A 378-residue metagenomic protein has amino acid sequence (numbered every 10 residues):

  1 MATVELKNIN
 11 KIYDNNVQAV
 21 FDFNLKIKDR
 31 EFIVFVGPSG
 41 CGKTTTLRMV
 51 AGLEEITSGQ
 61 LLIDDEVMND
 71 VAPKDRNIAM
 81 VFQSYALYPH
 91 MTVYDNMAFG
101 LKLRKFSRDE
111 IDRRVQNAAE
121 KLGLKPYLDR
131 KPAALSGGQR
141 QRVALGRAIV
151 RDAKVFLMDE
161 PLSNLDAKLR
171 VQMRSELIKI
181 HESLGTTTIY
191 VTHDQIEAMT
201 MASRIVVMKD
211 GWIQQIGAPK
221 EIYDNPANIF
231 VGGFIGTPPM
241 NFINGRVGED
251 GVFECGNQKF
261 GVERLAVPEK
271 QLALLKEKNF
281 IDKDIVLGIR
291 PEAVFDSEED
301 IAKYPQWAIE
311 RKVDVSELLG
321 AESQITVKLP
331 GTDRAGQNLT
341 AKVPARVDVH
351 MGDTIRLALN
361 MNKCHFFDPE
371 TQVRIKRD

Functional and structural regions predicted by a protein language model:
V36-P38: The feature captures the beta-strand-to-loop junction immediately N-terminal to the Walker
A51: Helix-to-loop junction immediately C-terminal to a conserved catalytic motif
E54-L62, A153: Conserved post-Walker A/P-loop segment of ABC ATPase nucleotide-binding domains
T57-Q60, E110, D210, C364: Conserved coupling/switch loops of ABC nucleotide-binding domains, chiefly the family-specific signature
Q60-L62, E66-V67, W212: ATP-binding/catalytic-site motifs of ATP-hydrolyzing domains
V71-F234: ABC ATPase nucleotide-binding domains
D250-D378: Non-catalytic connector elements of ABC transporters
